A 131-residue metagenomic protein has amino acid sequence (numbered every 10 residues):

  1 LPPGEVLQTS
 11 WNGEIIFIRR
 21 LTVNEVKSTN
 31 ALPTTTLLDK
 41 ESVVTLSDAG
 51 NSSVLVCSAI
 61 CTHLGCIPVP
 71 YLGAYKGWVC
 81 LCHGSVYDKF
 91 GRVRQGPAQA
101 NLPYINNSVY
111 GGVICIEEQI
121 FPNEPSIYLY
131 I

Functional and structural regions predicted by a protein language model:
L1-Y71, P103-I131: N-terminal pre-ligand scaffold of iron-sulfur
I60-F90, Q95-P103: Extracellular/periplasmic metallocenter environments
